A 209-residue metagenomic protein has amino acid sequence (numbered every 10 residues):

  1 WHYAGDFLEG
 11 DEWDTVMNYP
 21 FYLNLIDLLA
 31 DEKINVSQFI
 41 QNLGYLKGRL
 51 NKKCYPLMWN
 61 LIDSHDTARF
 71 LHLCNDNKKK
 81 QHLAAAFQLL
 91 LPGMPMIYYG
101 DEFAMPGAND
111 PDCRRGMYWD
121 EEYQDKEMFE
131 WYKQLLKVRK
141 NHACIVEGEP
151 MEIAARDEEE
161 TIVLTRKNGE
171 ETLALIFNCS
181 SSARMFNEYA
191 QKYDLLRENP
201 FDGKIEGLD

Functional and structural regions predicted by a protein language model:
W1-K53, F87, P106-Q134, K167-G169 (+2 more regions): Active-site-proximal helices and loops of the catalytic beta/alpha 8
K53-D76, D112: Active-site clefts of carbohydrate-active enzymes
W59-L61, L89-L90, P95-Y99, L175: Structural recognition of the beta-strand scaffold that forms the well-ordered cores of secreted hydrolase catalytic
H65, Q88, G100-E102, L135 (+1 more regions): Conserved, mostly hydrophobic/aromatic
I97-F103, G107: Short acidic/histidine-rich active-site segments
Y132-V146: Amphipathic alpha-helical
K137, I153-A190: Carbohydrate-binding surface patches
S180-D209: C-terminal beta-sandwich/jelly-roll accessory domains of carbohydrate-active enzymes
